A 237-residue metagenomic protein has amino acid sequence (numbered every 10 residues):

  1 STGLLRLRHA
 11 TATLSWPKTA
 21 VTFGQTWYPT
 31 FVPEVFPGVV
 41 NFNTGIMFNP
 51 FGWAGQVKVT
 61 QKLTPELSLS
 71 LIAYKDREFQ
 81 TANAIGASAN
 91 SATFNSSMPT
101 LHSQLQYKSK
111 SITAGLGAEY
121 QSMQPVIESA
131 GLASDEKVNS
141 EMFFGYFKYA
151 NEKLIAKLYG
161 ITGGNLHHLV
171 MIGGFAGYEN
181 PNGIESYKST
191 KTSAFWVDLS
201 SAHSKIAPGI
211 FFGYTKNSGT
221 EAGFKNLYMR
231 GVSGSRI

Functional and structural regions predicted by a protein language model:
S1-F79, S97-M98, H102-T113, Y149-Y159: Outer membrane beta-barrel
T2, D76-S91, N95-S96, F212-G234: C-terminal/domain-terminus segments
L5-H9, G52-A54, M98-H102, V138-M142 (+2 more regions): Transmembrane beta-barrel architecture of outer-membrane proteins
V32-V35, T81-A82, V126-I127, L169: A short, polar/proline- and glycine-enriched secondary-structure boundary/capping micro-motif
V40-N41, D76-N90, S122-L132: Active-site-proximal beta-alpha loop/turn segments in soluble metabolic enzymes
M47, A89-T93, D135: Alpha-helix capping and helix-loop boundary segments enriched in small/acidic/polar residues
K108-R236: Detector for outer-membrane/organellar transmembrane beta-barrel domains, recognizing the amphipathic beta-strand
